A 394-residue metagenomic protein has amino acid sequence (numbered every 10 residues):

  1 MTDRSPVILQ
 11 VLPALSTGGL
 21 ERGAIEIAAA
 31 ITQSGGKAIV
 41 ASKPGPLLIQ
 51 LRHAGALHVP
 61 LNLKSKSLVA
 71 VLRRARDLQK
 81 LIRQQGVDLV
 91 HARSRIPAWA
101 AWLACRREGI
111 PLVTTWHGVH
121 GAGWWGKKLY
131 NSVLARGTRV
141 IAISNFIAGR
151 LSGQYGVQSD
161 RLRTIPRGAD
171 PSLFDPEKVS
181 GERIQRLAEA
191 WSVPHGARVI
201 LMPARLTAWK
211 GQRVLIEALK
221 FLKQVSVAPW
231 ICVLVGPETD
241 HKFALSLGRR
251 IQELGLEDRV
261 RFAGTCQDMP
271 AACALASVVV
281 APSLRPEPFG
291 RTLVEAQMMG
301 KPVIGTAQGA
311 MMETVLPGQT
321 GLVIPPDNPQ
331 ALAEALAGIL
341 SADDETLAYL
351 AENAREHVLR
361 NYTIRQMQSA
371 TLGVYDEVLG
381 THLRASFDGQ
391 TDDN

Functional and structural regions predicted by a protein language model:
G18-E26, R198-K223, K242-L245, V294 (+2 more regions): A conserved mid-protein helix/loop that constitutes part of the nucleotide-sugar donor-binding site
G35-K37, P194-R198, Q212-R261: A conserved nucleotide-sugar
V40, P302-G305, V315: Short hydrophobic beta-strand element within catalytic cores of glycosyltransferases and related nucleotide-activated
L89, A274-P288, K301: Acidic donor-binding loop of glycosyltransferase active sites
A92-A98, W116: Short His-centered aromatic/hydrophobic patch
R106, L112-I143, G149: A conserved, positively charged/aromatic
P317-G318, L322-Q330, G338-D344: Conserved acidic donor-binding segment of nucleotide-sugar-dependent glycosyltransferases
G338, T346-N361, A370-G373: A short, well-ordered alpha-helix in the C-terminal region of glycosyltransferases
